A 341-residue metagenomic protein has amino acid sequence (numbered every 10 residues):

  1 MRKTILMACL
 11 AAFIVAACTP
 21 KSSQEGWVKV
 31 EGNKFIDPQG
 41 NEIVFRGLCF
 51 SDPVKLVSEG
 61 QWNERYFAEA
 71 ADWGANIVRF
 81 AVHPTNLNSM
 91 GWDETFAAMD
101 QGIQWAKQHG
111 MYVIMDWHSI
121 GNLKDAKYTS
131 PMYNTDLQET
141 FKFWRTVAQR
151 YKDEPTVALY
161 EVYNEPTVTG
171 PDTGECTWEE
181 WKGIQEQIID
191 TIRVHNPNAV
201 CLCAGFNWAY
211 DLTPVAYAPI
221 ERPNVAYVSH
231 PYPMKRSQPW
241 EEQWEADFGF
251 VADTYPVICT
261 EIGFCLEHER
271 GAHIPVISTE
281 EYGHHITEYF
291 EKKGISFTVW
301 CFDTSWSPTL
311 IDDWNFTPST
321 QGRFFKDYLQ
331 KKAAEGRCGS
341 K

Functional and structural regions predicted by a protein language model:
T4-I14: Sec-dependent N-terminal signal peptides
C18-I77, F206, F324-K332, G336-S340: N-terminal carbohydrate-binding accessory modules
W27, E59, F141-L159, Y163-S296 (+2 more regions): Extracellular glycoside hydrolase catalytic/binding regions
I43-R65, T85-G91, Y128-M132, M234-S237 (+2 more regions): Acidic/histidine-rich helix-loop elements that form or flank divalent-metal/phosphate-binding sites at the catalytic
W62-K124, E139-F141, W181-N196, P275-G294: Aromatic-lined substrate-binding rim segments of carbohydrate-active enzymes
D125-T146: Active-site-adjacent "subsite" loops/lids of carbohydrate-active enzymes
